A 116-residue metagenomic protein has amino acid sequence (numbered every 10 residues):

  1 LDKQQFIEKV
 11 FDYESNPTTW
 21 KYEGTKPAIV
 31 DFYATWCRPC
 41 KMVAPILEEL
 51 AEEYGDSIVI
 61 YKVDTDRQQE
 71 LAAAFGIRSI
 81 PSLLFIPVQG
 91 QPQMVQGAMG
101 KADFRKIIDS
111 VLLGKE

Functional and structural regions predicted by a protein language model:
D2-P27: A short beta-strand-turn-helix
G24-P27, M42-V63: Conserved helix-turn-beta segment immediately C-terminal to the redox Cys motif in thioredoxin-like folds
T25-A28, F32-W36, S79: Short pre-active-site segment immediately N-terminal to redox-active cysteine/selenocysteine motifs in thiol-based
F32-I46: Conserved redox-active cysteine motifs that mediate thiol-disulfide chemistry, especially di-cysteine Cys-X(1-2)-Cys
A34, T65-D66: Active-site loop/turn elements of alpha/beta-hydrolase fold enzymes, especially the short glycine-/histidine-rich
K41, A74-R78: A short glycine-leucine-enriched loop at secondary-structure breakpoints that most characteristically corresponds
Q69-A73: Short conserved loop adjoining the S-adenosyl-L-methionine
S79, L84-E116: Non-catalytic, surface beta->alpha helical segment in thiol-disulfide oxidoreductase systems
